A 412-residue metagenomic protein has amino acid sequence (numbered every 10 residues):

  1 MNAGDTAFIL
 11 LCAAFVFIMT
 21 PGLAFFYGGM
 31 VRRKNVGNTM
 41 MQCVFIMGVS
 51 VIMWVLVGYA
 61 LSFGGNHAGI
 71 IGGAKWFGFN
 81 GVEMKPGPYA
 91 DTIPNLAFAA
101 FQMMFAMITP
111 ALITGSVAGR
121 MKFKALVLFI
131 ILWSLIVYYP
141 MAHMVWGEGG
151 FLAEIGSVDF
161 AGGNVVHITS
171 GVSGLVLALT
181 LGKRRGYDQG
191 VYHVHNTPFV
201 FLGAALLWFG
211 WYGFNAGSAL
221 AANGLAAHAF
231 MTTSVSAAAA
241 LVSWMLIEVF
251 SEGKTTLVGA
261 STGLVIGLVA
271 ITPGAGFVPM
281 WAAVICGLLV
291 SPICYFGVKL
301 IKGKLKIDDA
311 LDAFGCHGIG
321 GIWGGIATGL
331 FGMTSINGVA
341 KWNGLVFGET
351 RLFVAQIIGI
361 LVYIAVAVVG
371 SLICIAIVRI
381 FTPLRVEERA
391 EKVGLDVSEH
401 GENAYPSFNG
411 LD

Functional and structural regions predicted by a protein language model:
M1-D412: Glycine- and aromatic-enriched membrane alpha-helices
